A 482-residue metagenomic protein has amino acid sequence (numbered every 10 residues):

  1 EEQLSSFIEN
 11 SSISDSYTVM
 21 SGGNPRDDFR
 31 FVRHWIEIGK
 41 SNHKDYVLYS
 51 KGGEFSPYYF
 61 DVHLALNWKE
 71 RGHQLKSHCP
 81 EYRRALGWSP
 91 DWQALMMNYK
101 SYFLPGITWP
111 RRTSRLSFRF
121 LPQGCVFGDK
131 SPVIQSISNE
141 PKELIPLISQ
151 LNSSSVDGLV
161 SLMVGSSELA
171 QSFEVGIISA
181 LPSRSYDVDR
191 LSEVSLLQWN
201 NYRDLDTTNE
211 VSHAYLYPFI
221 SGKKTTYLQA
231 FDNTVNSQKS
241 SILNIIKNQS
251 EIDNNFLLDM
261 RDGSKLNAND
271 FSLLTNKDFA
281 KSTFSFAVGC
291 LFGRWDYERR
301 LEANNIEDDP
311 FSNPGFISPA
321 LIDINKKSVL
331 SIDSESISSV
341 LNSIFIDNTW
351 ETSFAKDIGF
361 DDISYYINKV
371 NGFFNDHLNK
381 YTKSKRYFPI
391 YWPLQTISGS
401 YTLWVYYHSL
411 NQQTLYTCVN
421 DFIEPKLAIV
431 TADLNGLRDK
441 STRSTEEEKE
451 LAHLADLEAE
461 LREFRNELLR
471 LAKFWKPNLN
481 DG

Functional and structural regions predicted by a protein language model:
E1-I137, S192-L196, N201, Y227 (+8 more regions): Polyanion-binding catalytic cores of nucleic-acid enzymes and NTP/SAM-utilizing transferases
D61, I145, G158-L159, K265-D270 (+1 more regions): Acidic/polar loop patches that form or flank catalytic/metal-binding clefts of enzymes that bind anionic ligands
F120-Q123, G128-S131, L151-A180, R203-Y215: Glycine-anchored helix-breaking recognition loops at helix->coil/strand junctions
N139-S149, Y186-S192: Short, conserved charged micro-motifs
N152-V156, P182, L196-T207, R261-K265 (+1 more regions): Hydrophobic/aromatic-lined pockets within catalytic cores
V164-E168, R203-P218, S264-L273, N304-D309 (+1 more regions): Short, glycine/acidic-rich hinge or "gate" loops at secondary-structure transitions that mediate conformational
G176-L257, I423-L427, L434-N435, E458: Extended amphipathic alpha-helical segments enriched in small hydrophobics
N244, D253-N254, K265-G482: Terminal accessory regions of large proteins
